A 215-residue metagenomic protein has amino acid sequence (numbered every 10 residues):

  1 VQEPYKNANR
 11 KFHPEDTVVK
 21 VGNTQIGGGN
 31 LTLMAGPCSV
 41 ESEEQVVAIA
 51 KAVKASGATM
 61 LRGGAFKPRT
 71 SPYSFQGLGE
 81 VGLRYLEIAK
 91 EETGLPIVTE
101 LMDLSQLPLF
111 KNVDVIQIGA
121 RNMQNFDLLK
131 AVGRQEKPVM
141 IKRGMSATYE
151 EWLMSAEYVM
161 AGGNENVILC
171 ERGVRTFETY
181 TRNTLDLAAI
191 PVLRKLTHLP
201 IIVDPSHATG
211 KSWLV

Functional and structural regions predicted by a protein language model:
V1-M34: N-terminal amphipathic alpha-helix/helix-capping segment at the start of soluble metabolic enzymes
K6, R62-V81: Glycine-rich, proline-tolerant flexible connector loops at the mouths of alpha/beta enzymes
V21, Q135-V215: Catalytic alpha/beta core domains of metabolic enzymes, predominantly
L31-A48, P72-Q76, P96-E100, G119-R121 (+2 more regions): Active-site mouth loops of central-metabolism enzymes
L31-P37, T59-G63, I97-T99, I116-I118 (+3 more regions): Hydrophobic faces of well-ordered beta-strands that scaffold small-molecule active sites in alpha/beta enzyme cores
A35, E41, V47-A55, T59 (+1 more regions): Long, contiguous binding/interaction regions
F75-T99, A131-P138, A188-I202: Alpha-helix-loop-beta-strand connector modules within alpha/beta enzyme cores
L78, G94-S105, D114-L129, K137-Y149 (+2 more regions): Catalytic beta/alpha-barrel core
